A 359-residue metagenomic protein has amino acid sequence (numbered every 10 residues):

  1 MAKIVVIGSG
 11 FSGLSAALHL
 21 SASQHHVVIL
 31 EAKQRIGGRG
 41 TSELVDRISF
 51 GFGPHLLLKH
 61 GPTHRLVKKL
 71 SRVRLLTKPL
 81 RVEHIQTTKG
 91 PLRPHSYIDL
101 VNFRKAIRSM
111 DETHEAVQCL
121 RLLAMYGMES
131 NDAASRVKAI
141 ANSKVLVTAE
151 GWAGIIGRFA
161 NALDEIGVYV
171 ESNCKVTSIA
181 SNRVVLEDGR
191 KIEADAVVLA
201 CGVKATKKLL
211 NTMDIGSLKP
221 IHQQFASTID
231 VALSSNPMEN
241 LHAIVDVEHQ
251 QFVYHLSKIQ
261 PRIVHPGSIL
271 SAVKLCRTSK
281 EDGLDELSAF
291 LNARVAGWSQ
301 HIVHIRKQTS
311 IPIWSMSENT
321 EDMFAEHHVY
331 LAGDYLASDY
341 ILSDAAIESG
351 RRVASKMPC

Functional and structural regions predicted by a protein language model:
K3-I29, A354: N-terminal Rossmann-like FAD-binding beta1-loop-alpha1 element of flavoenzymes
S12, R35, K204: Conserved Rossmann-like nucleotide-cofactor binding loop
S21-V45: Glycine-rich FAD pyrophosphate-binding loop
S23, T177-R183, D188-D282: Mid-domain catalytic core of redox enzymes that form a hydrophobic substrate pocket/lid adjacent to a catalytic redox
T41-F50, L57-N102: A conserved beta-strand/loop capping segment in the N-terminal third of enzymes that catalyze redox or closely related
P79-G151: Rossmann-like flavin
R136-V185, I192, A196: Helical element adjacent to the flavin cofactor pocket in flavoenzyme catalytic cores
H255-C359: Conserved flavin/dinucleotide-binding core of flavoenzymes
